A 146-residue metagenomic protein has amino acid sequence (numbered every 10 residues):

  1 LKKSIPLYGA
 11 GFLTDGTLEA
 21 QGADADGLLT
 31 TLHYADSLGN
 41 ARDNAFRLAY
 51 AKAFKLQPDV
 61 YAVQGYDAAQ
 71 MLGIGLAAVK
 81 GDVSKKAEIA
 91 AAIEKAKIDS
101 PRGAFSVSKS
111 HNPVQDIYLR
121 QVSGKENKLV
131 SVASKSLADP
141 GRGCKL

Functional and structural regions predicted by a protein language model:
L1-L146: Extracytosolic ligand-binding ectodomains
